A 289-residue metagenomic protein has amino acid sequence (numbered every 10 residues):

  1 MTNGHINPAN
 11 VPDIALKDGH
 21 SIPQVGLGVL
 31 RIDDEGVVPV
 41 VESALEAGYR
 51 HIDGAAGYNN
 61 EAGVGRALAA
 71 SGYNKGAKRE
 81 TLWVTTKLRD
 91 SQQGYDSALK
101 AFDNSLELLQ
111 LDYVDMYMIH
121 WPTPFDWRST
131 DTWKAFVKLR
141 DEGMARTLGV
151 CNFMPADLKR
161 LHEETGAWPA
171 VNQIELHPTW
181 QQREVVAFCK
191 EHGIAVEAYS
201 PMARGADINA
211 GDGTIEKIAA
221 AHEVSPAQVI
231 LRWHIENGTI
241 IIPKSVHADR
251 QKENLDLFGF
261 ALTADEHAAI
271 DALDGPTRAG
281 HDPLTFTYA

Functional and structural regions predicted by a protein language model:
M1-L82, M202-A203, A269, F286-A289: N-terminal binding-site loop/beta-alpha segment at the start of enzyme catalytic domains that lines or forms
I32-E35, A55-G63, S91-D96, P124-W127 (+2 more regions): Acidic-and-aromatic substrate-binding clefts and catalytic sites of carbohydrate-active enzymes
D33-L45, G94-L109, A156-K159, W180-Q181: Short, acidic/polar
A62-G72, F102-L106, F136, L158: Short, well-ordered amphipathic alpha-helices
G76-L82, D112-M116, R146-T147, W168-V171 (+1 more regions): Short acidic capping loops at alpha-helix termini that bridge into adjacent secondary structure
K78-Q92, D115-P122, L176: A short, structured active-site edge motif that brings together acidic residues
A98-I119, K138-E142, E164: CE4/NodB-like, metal-dependent polysaccharide N-deacetylase domain that modifies extracellular/periplasmic N-acetylated
P122-A289: Beta/alpha (TIM)-barrel catalytic core signal, keyed to glycine-rich beta->alpha loops juxtaposed to Asp/Glu that bind
